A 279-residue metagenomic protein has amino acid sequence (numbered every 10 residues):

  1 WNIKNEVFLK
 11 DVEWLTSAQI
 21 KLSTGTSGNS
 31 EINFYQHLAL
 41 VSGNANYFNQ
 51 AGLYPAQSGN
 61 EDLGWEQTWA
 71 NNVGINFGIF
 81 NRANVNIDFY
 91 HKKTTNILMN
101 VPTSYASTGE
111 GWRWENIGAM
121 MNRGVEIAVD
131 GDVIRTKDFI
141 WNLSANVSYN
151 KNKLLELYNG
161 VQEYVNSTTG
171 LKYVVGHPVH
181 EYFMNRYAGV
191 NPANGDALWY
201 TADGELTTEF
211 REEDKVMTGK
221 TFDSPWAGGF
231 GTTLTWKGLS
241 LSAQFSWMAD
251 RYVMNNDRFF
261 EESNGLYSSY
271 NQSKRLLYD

Functional and structural regions predicted by a protein language model:
W1-H177, K237: Extracellular/periplasmic, surface-exposed regions of secreted and cell-surface proteins
F48-A56, K93-I117, S144, N152-D223 (+1 more regions): Surface-exposed, extracytoplasmic segments of Gram-negative outer-membrane nutrient-acquisition systems
